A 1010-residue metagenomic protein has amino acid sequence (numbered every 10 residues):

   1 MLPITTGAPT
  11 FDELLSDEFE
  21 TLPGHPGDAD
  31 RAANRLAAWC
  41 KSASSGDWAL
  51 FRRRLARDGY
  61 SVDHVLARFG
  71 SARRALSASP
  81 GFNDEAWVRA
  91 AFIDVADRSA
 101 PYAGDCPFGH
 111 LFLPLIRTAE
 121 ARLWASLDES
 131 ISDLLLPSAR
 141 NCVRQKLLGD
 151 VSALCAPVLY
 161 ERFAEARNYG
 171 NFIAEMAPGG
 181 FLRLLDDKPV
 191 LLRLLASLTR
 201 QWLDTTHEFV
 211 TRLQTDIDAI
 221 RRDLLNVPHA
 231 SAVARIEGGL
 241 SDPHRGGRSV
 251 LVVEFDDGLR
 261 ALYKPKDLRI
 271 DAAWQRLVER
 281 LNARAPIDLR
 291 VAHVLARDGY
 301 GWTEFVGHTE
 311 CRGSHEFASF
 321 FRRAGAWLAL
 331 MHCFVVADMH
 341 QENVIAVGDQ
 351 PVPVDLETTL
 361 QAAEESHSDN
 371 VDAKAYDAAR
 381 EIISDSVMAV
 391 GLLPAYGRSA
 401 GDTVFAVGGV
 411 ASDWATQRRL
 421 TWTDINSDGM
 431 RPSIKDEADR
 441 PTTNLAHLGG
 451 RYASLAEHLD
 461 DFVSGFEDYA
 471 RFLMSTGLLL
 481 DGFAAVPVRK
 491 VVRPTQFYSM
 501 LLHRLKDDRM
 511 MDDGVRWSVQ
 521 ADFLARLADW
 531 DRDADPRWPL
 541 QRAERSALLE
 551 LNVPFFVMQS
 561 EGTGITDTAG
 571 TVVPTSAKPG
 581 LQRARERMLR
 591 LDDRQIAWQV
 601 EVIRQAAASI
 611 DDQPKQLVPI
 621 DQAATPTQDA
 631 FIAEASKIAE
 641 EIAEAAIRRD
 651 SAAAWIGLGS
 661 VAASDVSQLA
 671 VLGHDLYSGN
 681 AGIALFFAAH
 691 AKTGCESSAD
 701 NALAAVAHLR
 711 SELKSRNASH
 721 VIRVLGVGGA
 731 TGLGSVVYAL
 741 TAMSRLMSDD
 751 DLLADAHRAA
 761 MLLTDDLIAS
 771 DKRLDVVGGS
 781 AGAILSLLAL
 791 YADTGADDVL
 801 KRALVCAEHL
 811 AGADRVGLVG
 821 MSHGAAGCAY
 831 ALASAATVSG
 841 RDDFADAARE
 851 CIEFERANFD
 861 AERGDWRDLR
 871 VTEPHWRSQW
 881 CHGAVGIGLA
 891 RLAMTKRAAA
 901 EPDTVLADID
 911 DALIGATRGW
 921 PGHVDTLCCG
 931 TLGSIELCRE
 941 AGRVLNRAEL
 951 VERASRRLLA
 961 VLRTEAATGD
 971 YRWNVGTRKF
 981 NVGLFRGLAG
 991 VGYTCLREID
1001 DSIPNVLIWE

Functional and structural regions predicted by a protein language model:
L2-N171, A177-Q214, Q350-S636: C-terminal catalytic region of ATP-dependent kinase domains
G104, F108, M176, G180-R183 (+20 more regions): Generic alpha-helix detector with strongest preference for long hydrophobic helices that associate with membranes
T118-V336, Q341, V347-V352, E357: Conserved ATP-binding subdomain of kinase catalytic cores across diverse folds
R284-S319, L330-S368, D372-K435, S454 (+14 more regions): Glycan-recognition and catalytic cores of secretory/periplasmic carbohydrate-active enzymes
